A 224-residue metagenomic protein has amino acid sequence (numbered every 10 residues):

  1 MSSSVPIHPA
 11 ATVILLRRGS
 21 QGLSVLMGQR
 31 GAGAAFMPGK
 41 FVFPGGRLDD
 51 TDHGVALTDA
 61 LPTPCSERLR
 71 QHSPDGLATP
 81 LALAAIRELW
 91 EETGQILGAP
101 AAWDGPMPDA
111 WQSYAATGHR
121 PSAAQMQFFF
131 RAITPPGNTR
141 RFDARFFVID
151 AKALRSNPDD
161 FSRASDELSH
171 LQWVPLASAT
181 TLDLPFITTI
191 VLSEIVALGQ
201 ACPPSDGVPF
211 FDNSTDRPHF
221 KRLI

Functional and structural regions predicted by a protein language model:
M1-I224: N-terminal leader/linker segments that precede catalytic domains of diphosphate-processing enzymes
